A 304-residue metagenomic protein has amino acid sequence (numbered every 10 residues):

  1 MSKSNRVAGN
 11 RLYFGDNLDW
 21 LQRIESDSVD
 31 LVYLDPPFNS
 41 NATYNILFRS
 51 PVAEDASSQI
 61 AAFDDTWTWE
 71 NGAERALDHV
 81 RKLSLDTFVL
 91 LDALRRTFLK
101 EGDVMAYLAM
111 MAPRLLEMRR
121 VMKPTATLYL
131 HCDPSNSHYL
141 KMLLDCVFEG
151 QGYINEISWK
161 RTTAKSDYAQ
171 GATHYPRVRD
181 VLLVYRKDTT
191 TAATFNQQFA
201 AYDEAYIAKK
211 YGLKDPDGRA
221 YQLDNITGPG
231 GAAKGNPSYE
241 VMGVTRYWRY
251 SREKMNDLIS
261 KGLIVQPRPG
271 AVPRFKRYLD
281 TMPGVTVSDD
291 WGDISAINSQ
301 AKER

Functional and structural regions predicted by a protein language model:
S2-I24, S28-D30, F38-M142, C146-R304: Class I S-adenosyl-L-methionine
